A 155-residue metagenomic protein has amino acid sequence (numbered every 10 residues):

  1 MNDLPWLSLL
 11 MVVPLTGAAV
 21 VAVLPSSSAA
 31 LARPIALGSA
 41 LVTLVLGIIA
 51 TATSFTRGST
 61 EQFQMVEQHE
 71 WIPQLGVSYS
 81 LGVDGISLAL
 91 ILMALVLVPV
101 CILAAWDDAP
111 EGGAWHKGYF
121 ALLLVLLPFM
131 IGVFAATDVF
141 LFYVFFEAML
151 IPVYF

Functional and structural regions predicted by a protein language model:
M1-W6, V23-A121: Transmembrane helix-loop-helix hairpins at membrane boundaries of multipass inner-membrane proteins
L9, V13, I35-G38, A121-L122 (+1 more regions): Hydrophobic core positions of alpha-helical segments in small-molecule transporters and transporter systems
L9-S27: N-terminal signal-anchor/start-transfer transmembrane helix
M11, L81-G82, L95, A135 (+1 more regions): Short conserved micro-motifs on helix faces and helix-strand junctions that flank and scaffold key functional residues
V13, G17, S39-V42, L97 (+2 more regions): Transmembrane alpha-helical core residues of multi-pass small-molecule transporters, especially secondary transporters
G17-A22, E70-S78, L126-F140: Membrane-embedded alpha-helical segments in integral membrane proteins
A18-V23, I48, P99-I102, P128-G132 (+1 more regions): Alpha-helical transmembrane segments of multipass membrane proteins
S27-A29, G118-V125, F129-F155: Alpha-helical multi-pass transmembrane bundles of energy-transducing inner-membrane proteins
